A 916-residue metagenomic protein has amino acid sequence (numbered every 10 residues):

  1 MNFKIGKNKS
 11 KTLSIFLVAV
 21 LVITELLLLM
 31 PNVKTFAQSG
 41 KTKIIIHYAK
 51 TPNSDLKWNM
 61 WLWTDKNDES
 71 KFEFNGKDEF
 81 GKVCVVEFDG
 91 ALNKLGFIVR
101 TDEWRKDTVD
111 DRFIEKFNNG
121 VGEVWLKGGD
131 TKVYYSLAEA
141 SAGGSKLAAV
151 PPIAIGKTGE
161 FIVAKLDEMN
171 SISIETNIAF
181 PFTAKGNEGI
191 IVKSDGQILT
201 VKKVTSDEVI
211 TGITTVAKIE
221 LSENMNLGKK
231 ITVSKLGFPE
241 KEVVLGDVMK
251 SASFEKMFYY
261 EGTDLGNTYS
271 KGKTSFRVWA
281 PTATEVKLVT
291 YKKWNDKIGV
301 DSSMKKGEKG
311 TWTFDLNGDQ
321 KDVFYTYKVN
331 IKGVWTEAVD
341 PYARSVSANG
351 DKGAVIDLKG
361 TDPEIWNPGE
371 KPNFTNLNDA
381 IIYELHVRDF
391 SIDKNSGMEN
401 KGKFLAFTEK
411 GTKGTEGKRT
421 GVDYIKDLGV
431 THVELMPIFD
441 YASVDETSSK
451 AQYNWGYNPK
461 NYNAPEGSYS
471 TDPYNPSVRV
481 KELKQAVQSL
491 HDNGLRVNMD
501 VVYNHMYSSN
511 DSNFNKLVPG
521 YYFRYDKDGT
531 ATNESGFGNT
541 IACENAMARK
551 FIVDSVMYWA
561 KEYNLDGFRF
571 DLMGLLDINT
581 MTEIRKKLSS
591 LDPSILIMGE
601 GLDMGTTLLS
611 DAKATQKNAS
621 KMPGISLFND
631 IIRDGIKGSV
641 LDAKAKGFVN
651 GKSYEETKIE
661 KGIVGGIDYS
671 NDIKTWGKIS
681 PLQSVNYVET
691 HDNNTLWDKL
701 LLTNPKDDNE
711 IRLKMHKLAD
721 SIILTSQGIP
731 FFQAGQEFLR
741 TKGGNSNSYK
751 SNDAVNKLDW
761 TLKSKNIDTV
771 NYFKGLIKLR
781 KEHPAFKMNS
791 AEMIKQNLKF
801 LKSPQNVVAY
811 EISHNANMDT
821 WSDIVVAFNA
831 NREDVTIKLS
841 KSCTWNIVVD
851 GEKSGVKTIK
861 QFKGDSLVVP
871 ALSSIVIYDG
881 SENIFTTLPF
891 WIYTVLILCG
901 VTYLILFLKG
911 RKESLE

Functional and structural regions predicted by a protein language model:
E25-G40: Sec-dependent signal peptide cleavage junction
Q38-P52, D78-E168, I213-K271, S275 (+1 more regions): The feature marks proteins involved in alpha-glucan
L56-K66, N177-V204, T284-G299: Short, surface-exposed alpha-helix to beta-strand junction/turn motifs within ectodomains of secreted and cell-envelope
S270-T284, N797-K838: Carbohydrate-binding surface patches
K321-Y325, I859-I884: C-terminal beta-strand-rich structural cap/linker in extracellular carbohydrate-active enzymes
N349, A354-I356, G360, R585-K586 (+6 more regions): Conserved alpha/beta catalytic core and glycan-binding cleft of carbohydrate-active enzymes
R388-Y563, M573, D577, M581-D592 (+2 more regions): Substrate-binding/active-site clefts of carbohydrate-active enzymes
S670-N671, G728, F732-N745, K757-I824: Glycan-recognition and catalytic regions of carbohydrate-active enzymes
